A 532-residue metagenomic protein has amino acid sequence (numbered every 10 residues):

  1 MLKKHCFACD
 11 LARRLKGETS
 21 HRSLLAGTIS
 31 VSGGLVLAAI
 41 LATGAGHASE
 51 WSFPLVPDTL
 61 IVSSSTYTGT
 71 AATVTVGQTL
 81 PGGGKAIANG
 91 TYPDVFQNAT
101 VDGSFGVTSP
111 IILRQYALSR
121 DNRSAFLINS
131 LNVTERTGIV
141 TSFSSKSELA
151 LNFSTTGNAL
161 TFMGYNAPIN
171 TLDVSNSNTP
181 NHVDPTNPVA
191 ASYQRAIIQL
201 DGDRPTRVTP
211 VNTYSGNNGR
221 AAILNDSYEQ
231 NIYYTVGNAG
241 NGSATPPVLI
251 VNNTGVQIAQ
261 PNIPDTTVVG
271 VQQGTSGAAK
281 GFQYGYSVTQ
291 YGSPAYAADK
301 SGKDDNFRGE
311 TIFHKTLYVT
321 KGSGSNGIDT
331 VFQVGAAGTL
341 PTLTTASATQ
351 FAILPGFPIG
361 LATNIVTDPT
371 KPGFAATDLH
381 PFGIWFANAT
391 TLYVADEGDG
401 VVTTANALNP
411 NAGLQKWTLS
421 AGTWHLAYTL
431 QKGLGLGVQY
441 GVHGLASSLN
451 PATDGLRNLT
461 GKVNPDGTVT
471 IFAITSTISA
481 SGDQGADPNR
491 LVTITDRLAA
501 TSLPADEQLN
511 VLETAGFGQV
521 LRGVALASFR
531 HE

Functional and structural regions predicted by a protein language model:
M1-L25: N-terminal secretory signal peptides that target proteins for export/translocation
S20, I29-S30, S154: Short linear Ser/Thr-Pro motifs
G27-A42: Bacterial N-terminal signal peptides
G44-A48: Boundary at the C-terminal end of the N-terminal hydrophobic targeting segment
S49-E532: Beta-propeller fold recognition
